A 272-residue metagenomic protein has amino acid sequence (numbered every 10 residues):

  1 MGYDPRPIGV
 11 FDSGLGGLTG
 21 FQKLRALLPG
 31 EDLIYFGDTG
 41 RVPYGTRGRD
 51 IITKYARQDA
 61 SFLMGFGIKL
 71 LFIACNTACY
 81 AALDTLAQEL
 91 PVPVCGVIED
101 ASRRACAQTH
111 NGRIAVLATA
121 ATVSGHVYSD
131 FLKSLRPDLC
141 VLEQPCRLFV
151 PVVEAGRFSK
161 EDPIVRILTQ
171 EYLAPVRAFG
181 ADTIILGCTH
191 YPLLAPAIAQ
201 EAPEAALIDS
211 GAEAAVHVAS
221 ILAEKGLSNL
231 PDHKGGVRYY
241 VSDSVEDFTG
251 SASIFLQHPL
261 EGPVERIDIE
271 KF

Functional and structural regions predicted by a protein language model:
M1-F272: Non-catalytic structural scaffold of enzyme domains
